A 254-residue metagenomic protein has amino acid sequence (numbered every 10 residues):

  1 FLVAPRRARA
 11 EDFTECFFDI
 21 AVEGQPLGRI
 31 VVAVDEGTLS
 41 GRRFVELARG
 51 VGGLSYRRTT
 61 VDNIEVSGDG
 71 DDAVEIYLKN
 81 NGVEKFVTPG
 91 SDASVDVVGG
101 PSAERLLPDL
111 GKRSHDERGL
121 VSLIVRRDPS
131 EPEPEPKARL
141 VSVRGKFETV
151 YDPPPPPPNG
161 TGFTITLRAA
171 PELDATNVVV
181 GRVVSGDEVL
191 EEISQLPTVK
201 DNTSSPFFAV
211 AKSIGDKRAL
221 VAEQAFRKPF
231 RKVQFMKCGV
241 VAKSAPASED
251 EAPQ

Functional and structural regions predicted by a protein language model:
L2-Q254: Cyclophilin-like peptidyl-prolyl cis-trans isomerases
